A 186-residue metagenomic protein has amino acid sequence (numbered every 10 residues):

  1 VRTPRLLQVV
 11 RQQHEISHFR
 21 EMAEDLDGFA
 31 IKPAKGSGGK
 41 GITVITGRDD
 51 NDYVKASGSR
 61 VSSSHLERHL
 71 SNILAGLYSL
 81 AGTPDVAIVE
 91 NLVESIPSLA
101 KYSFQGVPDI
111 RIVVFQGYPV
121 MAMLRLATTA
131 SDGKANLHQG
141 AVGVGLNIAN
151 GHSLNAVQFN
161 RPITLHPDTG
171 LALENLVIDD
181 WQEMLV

Functional and structural regions predicted by a protein language model:
V1-T46, D52, S63, N72-G76: A conserved helix-loop-beta module that forms one wall/lid of the active-site cleft in ATP-utilizing catalytic domains
V10, K35, D49, N91-V93 (+1 more regions): Short, flexible loop/turn elements at secondary-structure junctions
T46-N51, R125-T129: A short, sequence-level motif marking secondary-structure junctions
N51-S59, A172-N175: Charged, low-complexity surface segments at secondary-structure and domain boundaries
A56-F159: Phosphate-binding site of ATP-dependent enzymes
T83, T164-L171, N175: A conserved mid-domain beta-alpha-beta active-site/ligand-binding segment of alpha/beta enzyme cores
L176, D180: Catalytic cores of large soluble enzymes that bind and process phosphate-bearing ligands
W181-V186: Conserved metal-phosphate-binding beta-hairpin within the catalytic cores of diverse ATP-dependent phosphoryl-transfer
